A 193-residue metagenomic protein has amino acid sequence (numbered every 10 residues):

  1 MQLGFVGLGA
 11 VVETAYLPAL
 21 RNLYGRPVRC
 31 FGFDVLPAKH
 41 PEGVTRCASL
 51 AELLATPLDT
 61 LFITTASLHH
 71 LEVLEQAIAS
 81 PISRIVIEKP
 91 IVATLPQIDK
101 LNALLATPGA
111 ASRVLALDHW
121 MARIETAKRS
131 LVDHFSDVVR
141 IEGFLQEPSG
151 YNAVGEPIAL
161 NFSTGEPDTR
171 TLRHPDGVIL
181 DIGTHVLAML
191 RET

Functional and structural regions predicted by a protein language model:
M1-G43: N-terminal Rossmann-like dinucleotide-binding module
G9-V11, A66-H69, I91-V92, W120-R123: Short beta->alpha connector loops
E13, H70-L74, T94-L95, I124-T126 (+1 more regions): Short, well-ordered alpha-helical microsegments
P27, S80-R84, P108-S112: A short helix->loop->beta-strand "cap" motif at the edges of active sites that frequently abuts
R29, L58-L61, V138: Local beta-strand N-terminus motif with an aromatic residue
T45-L104: Beta-loop-alpha module in the N-terminal Rossmann-like domain of NAD(P)-dependent dehydrogenases, especially those
V92-A159: A contiguous active-site-proximal alpha/beta segment in oxidoreductase catalytic domains
L117-I124, G155-T193: Mid-domain beta-loop-alpha active-site segment that forms a flexible, acidic cofactor/metal-binding surface
